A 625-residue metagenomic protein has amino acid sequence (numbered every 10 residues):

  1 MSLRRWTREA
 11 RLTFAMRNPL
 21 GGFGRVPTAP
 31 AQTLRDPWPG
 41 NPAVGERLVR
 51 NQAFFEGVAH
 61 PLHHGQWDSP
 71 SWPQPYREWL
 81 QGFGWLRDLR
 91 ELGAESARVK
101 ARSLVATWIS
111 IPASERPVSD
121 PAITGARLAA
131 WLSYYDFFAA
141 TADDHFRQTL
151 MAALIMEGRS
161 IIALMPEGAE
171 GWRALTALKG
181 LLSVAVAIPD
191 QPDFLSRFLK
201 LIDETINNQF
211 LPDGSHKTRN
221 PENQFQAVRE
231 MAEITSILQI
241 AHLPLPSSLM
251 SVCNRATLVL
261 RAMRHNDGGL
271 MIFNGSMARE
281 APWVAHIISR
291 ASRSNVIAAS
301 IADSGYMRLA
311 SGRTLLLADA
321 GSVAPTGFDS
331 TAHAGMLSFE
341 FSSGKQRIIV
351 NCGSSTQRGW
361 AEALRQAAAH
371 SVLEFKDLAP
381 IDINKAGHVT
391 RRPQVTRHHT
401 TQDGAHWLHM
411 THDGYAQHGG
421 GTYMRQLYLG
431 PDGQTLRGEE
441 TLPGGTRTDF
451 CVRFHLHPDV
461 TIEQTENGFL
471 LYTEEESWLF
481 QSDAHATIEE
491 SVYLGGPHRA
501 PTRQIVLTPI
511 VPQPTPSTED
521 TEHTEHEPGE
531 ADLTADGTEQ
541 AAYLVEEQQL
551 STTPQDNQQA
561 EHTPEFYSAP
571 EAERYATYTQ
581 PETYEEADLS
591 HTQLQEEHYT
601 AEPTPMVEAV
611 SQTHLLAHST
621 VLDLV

Functional and structural regions predicted by a protein language model:
M1-V58: Extreme N-terminal leader/anchor segments
P73-C253: Aromatic-lined, polymer-binding surfaces characteristic of secreted/periplasmic polysaccharide-degrading enzymes
W79, N254, D303, H333-G335 (+3 more regions): A short, structural micro-pattern
G125, S354-S355, E362-E525, A535 (+1 more regions): CBM-like, beta-strand-rich accessory domains located in the C-terminal region of large, secreted polysaccharide-active
L211-S354: Carbohydrate-active enzyme catalytic cores, enriched for enzymes that act on polyanionic acidic polysaccharides
E527-D532, D536-A542, E547-E565, A569-E586 (+1 more regions): Long, intrinsically disordered, low-complexity tracts enriched in Ser/Thr with interspersed Pro and often acidic
L616-V625: Positively charged, low-complexity/disordered segments
